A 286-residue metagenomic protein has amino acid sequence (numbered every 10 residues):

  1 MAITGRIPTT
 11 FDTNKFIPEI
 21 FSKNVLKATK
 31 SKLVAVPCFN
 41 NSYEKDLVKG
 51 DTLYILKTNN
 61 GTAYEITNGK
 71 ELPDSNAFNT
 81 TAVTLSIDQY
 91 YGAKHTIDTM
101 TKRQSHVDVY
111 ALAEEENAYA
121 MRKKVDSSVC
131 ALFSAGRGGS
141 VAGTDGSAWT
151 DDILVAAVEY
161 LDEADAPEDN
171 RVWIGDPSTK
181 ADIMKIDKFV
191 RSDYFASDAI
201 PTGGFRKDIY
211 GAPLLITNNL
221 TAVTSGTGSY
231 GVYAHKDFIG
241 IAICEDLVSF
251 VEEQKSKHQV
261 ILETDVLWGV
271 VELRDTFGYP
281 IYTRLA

Functional and structural regions predicted by a protein language model:
M1-V83, E245, G278, Y282-R284: N-terminal "assembly arms/tails" that initiate or stabilize quaternary assembly in self-assembling proteins
T9, V251-A286: Extended, compositionally biased alpha-helical segments that mediate assembly or anchoring
D51-T52, E168-R171, Q259: Short, surface-exposed beta-edge/turn micro-motifs
A63-I66, S105, D182-K185, T224 (+1 more regions): Short helix/loop capping segments that flank catalytic or ligand/cofactor-binding pockets
N68-E115, Y119: Long, hydrophobic/aromatic-enriched structural stretches that serve as scaffold segments
I97-A166, P280-A286: Alpha-helical scaffold segments that mediate packing/assembly in large oligomeric complexes
A135-G204: Extended, solvent-exposed, turn-rich assembly/linker loops in the middle of proteins
G203-E252: Glycine/small-residue-rich hydrophobic helix-like segments
